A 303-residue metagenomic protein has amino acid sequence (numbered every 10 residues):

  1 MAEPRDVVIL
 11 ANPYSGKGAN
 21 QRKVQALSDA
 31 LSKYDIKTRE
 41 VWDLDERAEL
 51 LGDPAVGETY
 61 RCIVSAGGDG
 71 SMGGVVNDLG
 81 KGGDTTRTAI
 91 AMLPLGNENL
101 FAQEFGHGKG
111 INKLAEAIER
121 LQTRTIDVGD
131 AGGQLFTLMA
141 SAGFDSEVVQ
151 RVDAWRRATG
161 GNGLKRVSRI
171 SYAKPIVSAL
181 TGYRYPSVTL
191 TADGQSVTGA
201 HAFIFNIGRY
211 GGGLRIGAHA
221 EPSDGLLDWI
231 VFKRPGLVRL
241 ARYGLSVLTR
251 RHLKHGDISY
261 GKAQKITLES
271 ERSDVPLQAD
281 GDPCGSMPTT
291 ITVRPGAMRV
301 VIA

Functional and structural regions predicted by a protein language model:
M1-A66, G73, N77-D78, N112: ATP/NTP phosphate-donor binding region
N12, G129, V148, A202 (+3 more regions): A residue-level signal for conserved active-site and pocket-lining positions in enzyme catalytic cores
N20, G74-V76, F101-Q103, G213-L214 (+1 more regions): Short glycine-/acidic-enriched loop or helix-start segments at secondary-structure transitions that form or flank
Q25, K33-Y34, V41-L44, E49 (+2 more regions): Catalytic core of DAGKc-family lipid kinases
S141, D145, F203-G217, P283: Glycine-rich phosphate/pyrophosphate-binding beta-alpha loops
R156-I170, R215-R239: Gly/Ser/Thr-rich active-site loops/lids in small-molecule metabolic enzymes that frequently grip phosphoryl groups
T191-T198, R215, E221, V231-A303: ATP/nucleoside-binding phosphotransfer catalytic cores, i.e., glycine-rich phosphate-binding loops
